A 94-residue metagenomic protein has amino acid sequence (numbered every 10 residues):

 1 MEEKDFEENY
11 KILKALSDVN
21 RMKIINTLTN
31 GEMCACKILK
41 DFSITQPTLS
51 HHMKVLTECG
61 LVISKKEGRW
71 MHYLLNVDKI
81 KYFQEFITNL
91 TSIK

Functional and structural regions predicted by a protein language model:
M1-K4: Short, intrinsically disordered or compositionally biased N-terminal tails of bacterial proteins
E8-T48, E67-K79: N-terminal helix-turn-helix DNA-binding core of bacterial DNA-binding proteins
M53-K54: Short, hydrophobic-biased segments on the C-terminal half of alpha helices that form "recognition helices"
H72-K94: Conserved segment of winged-helix/HTH DNA-binding domains
